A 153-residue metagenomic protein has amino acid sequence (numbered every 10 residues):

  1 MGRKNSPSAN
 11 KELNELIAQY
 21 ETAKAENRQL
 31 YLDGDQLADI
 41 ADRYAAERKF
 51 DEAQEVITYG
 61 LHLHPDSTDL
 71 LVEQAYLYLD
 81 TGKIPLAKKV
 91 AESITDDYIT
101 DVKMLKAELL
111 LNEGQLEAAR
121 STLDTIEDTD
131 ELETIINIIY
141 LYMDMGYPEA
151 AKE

Functional and structural regions predicted by a protein language model:
D39-I40, Q74, K106, I138: Structural register within alpha-helical repeat arrays
G60, A91-I94, T125-I126: Canonical positions in the second alpha-helix
P65, D97-I99, T129-E131: Short coil turns that delineate tetratricopeptide repeat
